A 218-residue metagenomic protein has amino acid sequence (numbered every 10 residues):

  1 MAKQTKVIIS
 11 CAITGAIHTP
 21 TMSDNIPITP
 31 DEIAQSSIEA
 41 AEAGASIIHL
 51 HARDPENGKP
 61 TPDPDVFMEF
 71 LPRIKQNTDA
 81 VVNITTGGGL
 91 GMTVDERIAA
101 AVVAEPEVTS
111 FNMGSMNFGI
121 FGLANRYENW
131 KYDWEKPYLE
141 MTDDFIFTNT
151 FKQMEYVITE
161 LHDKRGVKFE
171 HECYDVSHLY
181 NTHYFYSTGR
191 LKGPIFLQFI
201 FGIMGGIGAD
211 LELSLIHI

Functional and structural regions predicted by a protein language model:
A2-N25, R126-W134, E140: N-terminal small/glycine-rich loop or linker at the start of catalytic domains across soluble metabolic enzymes
I9-C11, I48-L50, V82-T86, T109-F111 (+2 more regions): Hydrophobic faces of well-ordered beta-strands that scaffold small-molecule active sites in alpha/beta enzyme cores
A16-E32, T86-T93, D143-T148, G206: Active-site mouth loops of central-metabolism enzymes
T21, I47-F67, I200-F201: Glycine-rich, proline-tolerant flexible connector loops at the mouths of alpha/beta enzymes
I33, A40, H51, T109 (+1 more regions): Conserved, mostly hydrophobic/aromatic
P60-I84: Alpha-helix-loop-beta-strand connector modules within alpha/beta enzyme cores
A101-L179, H183-S187, L191-F196, G202-M204: Conserved anion-binding
H217-I218: Conserved small/polar residues in nucleotide/adenosyl-binding loops
